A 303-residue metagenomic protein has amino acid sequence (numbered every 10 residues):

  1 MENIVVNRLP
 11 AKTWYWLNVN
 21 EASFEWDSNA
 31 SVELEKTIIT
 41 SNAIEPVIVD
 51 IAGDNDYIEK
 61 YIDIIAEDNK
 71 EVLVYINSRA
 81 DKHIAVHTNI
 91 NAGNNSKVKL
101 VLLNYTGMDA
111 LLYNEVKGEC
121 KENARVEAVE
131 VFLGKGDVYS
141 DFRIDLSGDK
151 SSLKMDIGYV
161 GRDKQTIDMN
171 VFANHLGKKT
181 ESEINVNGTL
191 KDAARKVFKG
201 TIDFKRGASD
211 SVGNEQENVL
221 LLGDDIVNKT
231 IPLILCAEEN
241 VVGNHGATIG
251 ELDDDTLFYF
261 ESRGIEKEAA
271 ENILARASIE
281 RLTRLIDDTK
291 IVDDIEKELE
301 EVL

Functional and structural regions predicted by a protein language model:
M1-I44: Long, low-complexity, mixed-charge
V19, D27, A208-S209, K267 (+1 more regions): Short cationic/low-complexity microdomains
W26-F258, S262-I265, I286, V292-L303: Conserved beta-strand/loop scaffold segments within soluble protein domains that form the structured core and edges
Y259-G264, A269-R281: Extended amphipathic alpha-helical segments enriched in small hydrophobics
